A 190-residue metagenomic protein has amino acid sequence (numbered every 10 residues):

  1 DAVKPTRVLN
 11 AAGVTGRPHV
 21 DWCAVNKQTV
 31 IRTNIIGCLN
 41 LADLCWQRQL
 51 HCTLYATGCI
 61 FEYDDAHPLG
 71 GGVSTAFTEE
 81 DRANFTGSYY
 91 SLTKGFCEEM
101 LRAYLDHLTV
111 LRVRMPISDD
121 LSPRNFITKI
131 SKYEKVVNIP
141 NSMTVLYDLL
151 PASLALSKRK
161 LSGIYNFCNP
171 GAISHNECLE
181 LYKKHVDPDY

Functional and structural regions predicted by a protein language model:
D1-T33: NAD(P)H-binding glycine-rich loop region in Rossmannoid oxidoreductase-like domains and their noncatalytic homologs
V3, Q47-R48, Y104, V186: Helix C-cap/helix->beta junction micro-motif
V8-A12, C52-G58, L111-V113: SDR active-site strand-loop-helix element
D21-T53: NAD(P)-cofactor binding segment of oxidoreductase domains
V25, T33, N141-T144, I173: Residue-level signal for the nucleotide or nucleotide-sugar donor/cofactor binding architecture
V25-R32, I36-G37, C59-L111, S118: Catalytic helix-loop patch of NAD(P)-dependent Rossmann-fold dehydrogenases
G87, E99-P151, A155: NAD(P)-dependent short-chain dehydrogenase/reductase
A152, L156-Y190: Mid/C-terminal beta-alpha module of Rossmann-like enzyme folds, strongest in SDR-family dehydrogenases/epimerases
